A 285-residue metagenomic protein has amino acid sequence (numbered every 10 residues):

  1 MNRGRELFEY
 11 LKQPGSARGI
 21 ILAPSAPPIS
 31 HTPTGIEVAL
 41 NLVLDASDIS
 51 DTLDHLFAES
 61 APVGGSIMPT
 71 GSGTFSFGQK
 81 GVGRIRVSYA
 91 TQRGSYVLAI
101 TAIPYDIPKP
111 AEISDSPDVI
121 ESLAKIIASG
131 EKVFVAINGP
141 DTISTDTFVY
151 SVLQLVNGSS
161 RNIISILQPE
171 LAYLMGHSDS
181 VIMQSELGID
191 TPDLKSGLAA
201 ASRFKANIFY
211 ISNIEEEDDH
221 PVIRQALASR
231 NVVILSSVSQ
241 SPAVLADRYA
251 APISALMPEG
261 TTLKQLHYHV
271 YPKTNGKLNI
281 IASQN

Functional and structural regions predicted by a protein language model:
N2-N285: Short, flexible helix-loop junctions that flank or precede catalytic/ligand sites
